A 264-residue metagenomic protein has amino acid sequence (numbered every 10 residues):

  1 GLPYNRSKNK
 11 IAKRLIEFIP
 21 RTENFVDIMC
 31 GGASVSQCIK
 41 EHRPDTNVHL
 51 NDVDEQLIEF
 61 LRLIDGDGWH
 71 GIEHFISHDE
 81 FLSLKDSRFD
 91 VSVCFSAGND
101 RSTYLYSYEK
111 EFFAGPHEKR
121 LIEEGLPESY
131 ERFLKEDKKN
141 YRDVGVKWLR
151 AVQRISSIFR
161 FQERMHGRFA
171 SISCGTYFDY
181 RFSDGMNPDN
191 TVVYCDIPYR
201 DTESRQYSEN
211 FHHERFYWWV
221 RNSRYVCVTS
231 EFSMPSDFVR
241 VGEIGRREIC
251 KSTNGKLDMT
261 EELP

Functional and structural regions predicted by a protein language model:
G1-M29, A33-H42: S-adenosyl-L-methionine
N9, G32-V35, D54-L57, F95-G98 (+3 more regions): Short, solvent-exposed loop/turn segments at secondary-structure junctions
E23, V48, V192: Hydrophobic "anchor" residues on beta-strands that sit immediately upstream of conserved functional sites
V26, N51, C195: Active-site flanking residues adjacent to catalytic metal/cofactor-binding acidic residues
H42, D184-P188, F232-V239: Short loop/helix-cap segments at secondary-structure boundaries that form the rim of catalytic
H42, T46-S171: Class I S-adenosyl-L-methionine-dependent methyltransferase module
F169-H212: Active-site segment flanking the S-adenosylmethionine/decSAM binding pocket in AdoMet-dependent transferases
R200-D201, Q206-P264: Long, positively charged, glycine-interspersed low-complexity recognition regions
